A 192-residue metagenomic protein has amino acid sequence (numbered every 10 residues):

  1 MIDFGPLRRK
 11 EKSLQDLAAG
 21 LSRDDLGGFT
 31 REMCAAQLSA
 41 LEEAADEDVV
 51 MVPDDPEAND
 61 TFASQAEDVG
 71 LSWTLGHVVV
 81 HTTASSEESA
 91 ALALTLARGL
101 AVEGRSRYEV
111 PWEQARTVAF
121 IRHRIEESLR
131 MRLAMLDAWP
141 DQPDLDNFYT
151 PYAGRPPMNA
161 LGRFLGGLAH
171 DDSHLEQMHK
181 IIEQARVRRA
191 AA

Functional and structural regions predicted by a protein language model:
M1-G76, V80-A192: Aromatic-glycine hotspot motif
